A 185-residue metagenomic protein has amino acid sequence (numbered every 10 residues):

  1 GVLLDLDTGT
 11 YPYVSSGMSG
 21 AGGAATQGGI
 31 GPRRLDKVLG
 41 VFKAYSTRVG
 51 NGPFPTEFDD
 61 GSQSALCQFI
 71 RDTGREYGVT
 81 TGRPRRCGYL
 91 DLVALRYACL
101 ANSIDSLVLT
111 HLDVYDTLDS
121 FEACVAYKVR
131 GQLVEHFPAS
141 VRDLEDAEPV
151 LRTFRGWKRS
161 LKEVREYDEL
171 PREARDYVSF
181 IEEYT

Functional and structural regions predicted by a protein language model:
G1-T185: Non-transmembrane, aqueous-exposed alpha-helical and coiled segments at domain scale
